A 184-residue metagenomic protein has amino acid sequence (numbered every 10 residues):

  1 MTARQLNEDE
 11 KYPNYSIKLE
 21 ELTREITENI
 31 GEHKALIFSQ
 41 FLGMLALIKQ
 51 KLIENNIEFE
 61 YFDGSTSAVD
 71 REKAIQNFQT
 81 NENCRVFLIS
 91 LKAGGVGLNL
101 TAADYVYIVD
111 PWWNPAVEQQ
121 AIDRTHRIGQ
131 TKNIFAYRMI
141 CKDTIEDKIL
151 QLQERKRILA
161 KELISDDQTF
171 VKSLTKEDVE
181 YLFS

Functional and structural regions predicted by a protein language model:
M1-L98, T169, S173-S184: Conserved Helicase C-terminal RecA-like lobe
E58, D70, Q79, R85-F170 (+1 more regions): SF2 helicase/translocase ATPase core recognition
